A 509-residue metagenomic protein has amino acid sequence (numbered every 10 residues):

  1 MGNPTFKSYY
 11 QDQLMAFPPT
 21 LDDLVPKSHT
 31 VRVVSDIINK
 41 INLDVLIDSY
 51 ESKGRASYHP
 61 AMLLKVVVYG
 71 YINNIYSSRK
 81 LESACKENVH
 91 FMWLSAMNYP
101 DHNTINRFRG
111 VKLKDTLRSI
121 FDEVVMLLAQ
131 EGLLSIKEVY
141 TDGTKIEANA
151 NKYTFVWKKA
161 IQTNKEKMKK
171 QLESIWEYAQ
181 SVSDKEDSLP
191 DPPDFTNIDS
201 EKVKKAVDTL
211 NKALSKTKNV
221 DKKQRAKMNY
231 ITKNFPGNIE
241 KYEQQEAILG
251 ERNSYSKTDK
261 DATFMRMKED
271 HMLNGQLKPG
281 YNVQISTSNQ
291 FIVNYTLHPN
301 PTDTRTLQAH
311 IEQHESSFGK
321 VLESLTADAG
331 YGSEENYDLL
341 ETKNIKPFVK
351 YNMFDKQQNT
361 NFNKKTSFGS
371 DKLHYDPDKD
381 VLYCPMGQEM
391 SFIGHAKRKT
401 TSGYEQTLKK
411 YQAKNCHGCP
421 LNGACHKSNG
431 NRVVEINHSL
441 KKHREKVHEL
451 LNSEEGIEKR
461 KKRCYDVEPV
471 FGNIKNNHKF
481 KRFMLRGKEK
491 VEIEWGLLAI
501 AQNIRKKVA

Functional and structural regions predicted by a protein language model:
M1-R32: Hydrophobic alpha-helical membrane-insertion signals
P4, S8, V67, N74-E87 (+1 more regions): Anion-binding and metal-coordination hotspots
M15, L63-L64, D122: A generic alpha-helix surface/boundary motif
P26-V68: Basic, short loop/linker segments at the boundary and entry of helix-turn-helix/winged-helix-like folds
K40-V45, N88, M92, N477: A short secondary-structure junction motif
S95: Conserved catalytic-core motifs characterized by acidic clusters
